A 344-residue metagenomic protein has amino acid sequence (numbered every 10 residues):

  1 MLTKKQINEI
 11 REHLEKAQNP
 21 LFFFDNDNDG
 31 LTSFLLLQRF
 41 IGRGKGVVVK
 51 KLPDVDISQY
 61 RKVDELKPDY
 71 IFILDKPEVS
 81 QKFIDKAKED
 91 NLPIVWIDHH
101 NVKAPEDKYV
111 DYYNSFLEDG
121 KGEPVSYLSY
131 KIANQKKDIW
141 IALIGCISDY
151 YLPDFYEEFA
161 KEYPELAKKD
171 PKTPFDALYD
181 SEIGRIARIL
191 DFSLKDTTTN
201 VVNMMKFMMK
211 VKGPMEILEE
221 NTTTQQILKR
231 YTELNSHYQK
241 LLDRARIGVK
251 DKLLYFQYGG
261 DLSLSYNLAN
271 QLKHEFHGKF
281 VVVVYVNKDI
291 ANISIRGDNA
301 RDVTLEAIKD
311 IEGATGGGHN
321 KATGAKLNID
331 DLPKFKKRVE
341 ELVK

Functional and structural regions predicted by a protein language model:
M1-S181, K250-Q257, S263-K344: Replace "Mg2+/Mn2+-dependent" with "divalent metal-dependent
D154-K240: Accessory alpha-helical/coil subdomains and C-terminal extensions that flank or cap enzyme catalytic cores
I217-H277: Long, well-ordered mid-to-C-terminal structural blocks that present hydrophobic/aromatic surfaces
